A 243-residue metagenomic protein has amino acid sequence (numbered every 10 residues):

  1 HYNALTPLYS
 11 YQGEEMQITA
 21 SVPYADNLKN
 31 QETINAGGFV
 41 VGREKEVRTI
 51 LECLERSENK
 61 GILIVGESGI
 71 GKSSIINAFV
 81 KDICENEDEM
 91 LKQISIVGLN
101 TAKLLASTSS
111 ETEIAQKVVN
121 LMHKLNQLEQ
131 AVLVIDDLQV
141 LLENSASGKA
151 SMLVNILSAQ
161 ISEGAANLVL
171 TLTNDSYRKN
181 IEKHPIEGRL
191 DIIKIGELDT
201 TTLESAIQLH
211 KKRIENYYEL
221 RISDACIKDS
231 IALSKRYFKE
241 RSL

Functional and structural regions predicted by a protein language model:
T19-A20, G38-I50: N-terminal pre-P-loop "Q-motif" helix
S57-A78: Walker A/P-loop nucleotide-binding motif
K60, I94-S95, N126-L133, E163-L170: Loop/turn-to-beta-strand initiation segments
K81-Q93, L104-S107: Post-Walker A helix-loop "phosphate-sensing" segment adjacent to the P-loop in P-loop NTPases
G98-L125: Short glycine-rich substrate-engagement loop in P-loop NTPases that contacts/grips substrate
A146-S147, D175-R189: Short regulatory helix/loop adjacent to the ATP-binding pocket of P-loop NTPases
D191-E204, Y217-A225: Conserved AAA+ ATPase "SRH/arginine-finger" region at the nucleotide-binding site
N216-A225, D229-L243: C-terminal helical "lid" subdomain and adjoining coupling/linker elements of P-loop NTPases
